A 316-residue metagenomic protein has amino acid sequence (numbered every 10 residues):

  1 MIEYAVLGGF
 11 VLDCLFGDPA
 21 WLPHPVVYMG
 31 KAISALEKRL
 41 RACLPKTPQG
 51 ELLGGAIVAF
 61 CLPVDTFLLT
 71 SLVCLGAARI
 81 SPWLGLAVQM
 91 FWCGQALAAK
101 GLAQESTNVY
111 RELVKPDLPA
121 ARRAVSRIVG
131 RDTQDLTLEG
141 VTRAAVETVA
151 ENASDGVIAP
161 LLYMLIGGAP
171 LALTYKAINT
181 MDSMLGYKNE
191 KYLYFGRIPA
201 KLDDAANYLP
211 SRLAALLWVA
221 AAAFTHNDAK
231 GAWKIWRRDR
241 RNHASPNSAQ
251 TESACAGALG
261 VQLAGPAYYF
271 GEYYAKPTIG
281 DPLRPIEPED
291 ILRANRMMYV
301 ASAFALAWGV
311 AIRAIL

Functional and structural regions predicted by a protein language model:
M1-T174, I178, G186-L316: Hydrophobic alpha-helical transmembrane segments
S183: Glycine-rich phosphate/dinucleotide-binding loop and adjoining beta-alpha-beta core of small-molecule
